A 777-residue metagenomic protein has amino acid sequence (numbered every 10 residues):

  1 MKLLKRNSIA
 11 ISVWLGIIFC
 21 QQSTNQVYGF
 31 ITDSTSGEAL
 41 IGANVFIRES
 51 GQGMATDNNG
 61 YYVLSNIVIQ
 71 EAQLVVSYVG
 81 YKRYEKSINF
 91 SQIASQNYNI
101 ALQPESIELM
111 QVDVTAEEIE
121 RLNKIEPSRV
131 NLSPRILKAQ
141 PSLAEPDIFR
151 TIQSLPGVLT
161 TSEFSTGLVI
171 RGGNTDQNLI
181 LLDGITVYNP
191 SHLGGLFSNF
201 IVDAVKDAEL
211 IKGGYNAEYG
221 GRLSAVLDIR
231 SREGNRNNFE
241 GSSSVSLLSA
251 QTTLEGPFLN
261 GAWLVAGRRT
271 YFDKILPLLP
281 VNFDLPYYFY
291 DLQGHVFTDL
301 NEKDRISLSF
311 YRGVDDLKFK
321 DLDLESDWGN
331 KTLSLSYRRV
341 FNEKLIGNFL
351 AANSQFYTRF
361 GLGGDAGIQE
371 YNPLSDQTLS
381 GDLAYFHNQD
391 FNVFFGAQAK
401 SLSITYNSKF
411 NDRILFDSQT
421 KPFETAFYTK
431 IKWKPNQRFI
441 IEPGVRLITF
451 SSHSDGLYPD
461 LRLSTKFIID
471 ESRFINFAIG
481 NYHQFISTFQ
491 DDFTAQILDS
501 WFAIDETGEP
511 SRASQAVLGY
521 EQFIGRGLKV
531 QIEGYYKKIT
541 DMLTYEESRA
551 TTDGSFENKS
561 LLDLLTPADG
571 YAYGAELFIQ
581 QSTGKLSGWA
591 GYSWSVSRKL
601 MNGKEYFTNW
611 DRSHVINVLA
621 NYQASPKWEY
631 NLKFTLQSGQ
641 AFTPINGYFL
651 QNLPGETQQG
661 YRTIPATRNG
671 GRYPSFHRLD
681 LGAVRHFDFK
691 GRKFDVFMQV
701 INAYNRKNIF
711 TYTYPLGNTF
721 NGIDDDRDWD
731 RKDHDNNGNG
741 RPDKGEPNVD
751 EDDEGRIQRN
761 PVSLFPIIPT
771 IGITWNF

Functional and structural regions predicted by a protein language model:
F30-S36, A43-R48, V75-K82, S91-P141 (+3 more regions): Short, acidic, small-residue-rich periplasmic hinge/interaction motif at the N-terminus of Gram-negative outer-membrane
Y62-N66, A139, I185-I211, P286-Y287: Short acidic/polar hinge/loop motifs at secondary-structure boundaries that mediate gating or recognition
Y98-I100, L155, N199-E240, Q251-T253: A beta-strand signature from Gram-negative outer-membrane beta-barrel systems, especially the internal plug domain
Q140-A144, F149-N189, K206: Extracytoplasmic beta-strand/coil segments of soluble accessory domains associated with Gram-negative outer-membrane
D323-W328, T332-V340, H483-T540, A550 (+3 more regions): Outer-membrane beta-barrel signature, preferentially recognizing the C-terminal barrel domain of Gram-negative
Y357, S403-S408, H453-G456, E471-A516 (+3 more regions): Surface-exposed extracellular loop regions of Gram-negative outer-membrane beta-barrel proteins, predominantly
Y536-K538, F556-G639: Gram-negative outer-membrane beta-barrel transporters
K627, L636-Q659, Y673-D680, V684-F777: C-terminal beta-signal and adjacent terminal beta-strands/loops of Gram-negative outer-membrane beta-barrel proteins
